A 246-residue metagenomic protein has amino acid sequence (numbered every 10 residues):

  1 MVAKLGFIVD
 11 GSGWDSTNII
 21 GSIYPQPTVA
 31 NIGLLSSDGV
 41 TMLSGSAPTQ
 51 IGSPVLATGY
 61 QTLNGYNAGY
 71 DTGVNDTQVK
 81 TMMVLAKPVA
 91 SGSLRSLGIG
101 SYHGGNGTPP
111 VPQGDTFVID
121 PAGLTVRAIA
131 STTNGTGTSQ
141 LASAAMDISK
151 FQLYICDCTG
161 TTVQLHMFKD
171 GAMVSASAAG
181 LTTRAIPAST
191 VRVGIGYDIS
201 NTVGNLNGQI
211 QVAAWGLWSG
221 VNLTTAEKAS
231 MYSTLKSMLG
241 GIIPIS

Functional and structural regions predicted by a protein language model:
M1-A68, T81, K228-S246: Extracytoplasmic low-complexity segments
V29-G33, T81-V89, Y154-C156, I195 (+1 more regions): Short hydrophobic/aromatic patches on beta-strands that form ligand-binding or substrate-lining surfaces
S37-S44, Q61-R127, V221-E227: Extracellular glycan-recognition modules
Y70-G73, Q140-A145, L181-T182: Beta-strand-rich interaction surfaces with strong enrichment in secreted/lumenal proteins
M82-V84, A144, S149-T159, L165-M167: Short tryptophan-centered beta-strand motifs in secreted/extracellular beta-sheet-rich domains of glycan-recognition
V89-S93, G135, G160-Q164: Extended, low-complexity, turn-rich repeat/linker tracts enriched in Gly/Pro/Ser/Thr and Asp/Glu that occur
R127-L153: Short, aromatic/His-centered strand-loop micro-motif at the edge of beta-sheets
S177-Q211: Flexible glycan-contacting loops in extracellular carbohydrate-active proteins
